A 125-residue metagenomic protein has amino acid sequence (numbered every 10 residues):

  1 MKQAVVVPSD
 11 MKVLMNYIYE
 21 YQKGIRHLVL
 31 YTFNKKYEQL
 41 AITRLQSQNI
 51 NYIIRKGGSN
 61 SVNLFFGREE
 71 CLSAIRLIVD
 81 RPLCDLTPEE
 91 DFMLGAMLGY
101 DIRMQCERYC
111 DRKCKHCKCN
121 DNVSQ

Functional and structural regions predicted by a protein language model:
M1-Q125: Domain-length accessory/inserted modules outside core catalytic folds
